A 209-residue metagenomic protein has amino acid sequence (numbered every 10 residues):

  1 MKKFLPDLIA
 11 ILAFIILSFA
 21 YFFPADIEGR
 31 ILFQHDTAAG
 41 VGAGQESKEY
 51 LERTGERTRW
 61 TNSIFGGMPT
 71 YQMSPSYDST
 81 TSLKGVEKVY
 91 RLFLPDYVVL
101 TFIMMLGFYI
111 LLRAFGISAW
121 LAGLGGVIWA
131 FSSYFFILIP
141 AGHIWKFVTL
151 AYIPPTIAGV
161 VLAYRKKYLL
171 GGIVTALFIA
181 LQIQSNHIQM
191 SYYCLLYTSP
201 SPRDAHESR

Functional and structural regions predicted by a protein language model:
M1-F23: Start-transfer (signal-anchor) and selected internal transmembrane alpha helices of multi-pass inner/ER membrane
P6-I9, K88-D96, S118-G125, G171: Membrane-interface starts of transmembrane alpha-helices
D7, H35-D36, D204: Acidic side chains
I15, E46-S47, G159, A180: Generic recognition of well-ordered alpha-helical segments
L17-L111, F115, V127-P154: Membrane-interface coil-to-helix junctions
G107-A114, W120-S199: Membrane-embedded helix bundles of polyisoprenyl
Y197-R209: Single conserved hydrophobic/aromatic residue that forms the stacking wall/gate of nucleotide- or nucleobase-binding
